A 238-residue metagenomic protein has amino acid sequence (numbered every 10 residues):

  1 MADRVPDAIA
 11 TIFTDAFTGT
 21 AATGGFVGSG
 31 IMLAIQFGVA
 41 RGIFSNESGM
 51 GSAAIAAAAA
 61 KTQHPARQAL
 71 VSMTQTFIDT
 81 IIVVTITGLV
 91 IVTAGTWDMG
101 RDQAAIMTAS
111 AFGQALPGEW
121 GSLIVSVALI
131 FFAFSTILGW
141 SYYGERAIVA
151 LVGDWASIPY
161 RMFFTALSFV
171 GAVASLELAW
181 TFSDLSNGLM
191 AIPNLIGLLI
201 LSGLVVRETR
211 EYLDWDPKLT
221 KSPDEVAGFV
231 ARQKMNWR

Functional and structural regions predicted by a protein language model:
M1-V39: Helix-loop-helix hairpins and the membrane-proximal interhelical loops of multi-pass alpha-helical transport proteins
T18-L33, Q114-L123, D154-P159, S175-L176: Membrane-interfacial loop-to-helix junctions in multi-pass transporters
G51-A60, V90-A94, I106-S110, Y142 (+3 more regions): Re-entrant/interfacial helical elements at transmembrane boundaries that shape and gate the permeation pathway
T62-I78, D154-M162: Membrane-interface alpha-helices at helix entry/exit sites of multi-pass transporters
T85-A94, V125-T136, F163-S175, A191 (+1 more regions): Hydrophobic core segments of alpha-helical transmembrane domains in multi-pass membrane transport and ion-translocation
T93-E119: Membrane-interface interhelical connector segments
V173-L189: Extracellular/periplasmic helix-loop-helix junctions in multi-pass membrane proteins
G188, I192-R238: Terminal cytosolic tails of multi-pass membrane transporters, especially the segment immediately following the final
